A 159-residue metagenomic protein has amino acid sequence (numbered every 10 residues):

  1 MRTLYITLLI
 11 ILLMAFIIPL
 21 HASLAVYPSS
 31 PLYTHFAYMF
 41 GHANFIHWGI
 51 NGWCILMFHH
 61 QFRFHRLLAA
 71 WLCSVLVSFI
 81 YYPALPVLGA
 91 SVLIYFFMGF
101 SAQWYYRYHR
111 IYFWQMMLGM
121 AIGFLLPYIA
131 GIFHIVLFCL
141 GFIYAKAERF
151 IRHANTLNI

Functional and structural regions predicted by a protein language model:
M1-I159: A detector for small-residue-rich transmembrane helices and their helix-helix packing motifs
